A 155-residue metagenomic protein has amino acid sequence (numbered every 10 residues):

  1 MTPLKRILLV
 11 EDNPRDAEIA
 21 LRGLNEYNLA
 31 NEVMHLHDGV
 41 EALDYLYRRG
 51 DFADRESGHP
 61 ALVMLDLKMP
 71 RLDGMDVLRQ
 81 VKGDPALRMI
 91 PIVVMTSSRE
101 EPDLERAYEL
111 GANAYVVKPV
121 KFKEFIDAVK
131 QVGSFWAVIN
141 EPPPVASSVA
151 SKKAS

Functional and structural regions predicted by a protein language model:
E11: Conserved acidic carboxylate
I19-R22, M34-L62: Acidic, metal-coordinating helix/loop segments flanking the phosphotransfer/catalytic sites of two-component signaling
E41, V120-G133, E141-V145: C-terminal output helix
L67-M69: Receiver (REC) domain active-site loop signature in two-component systems and cognate sites in sensor histidine kinases
R71-L72, V81: Hydrophobic residue at a beta-alpha junction that N-caps the helix immediately following a catalytic beta-strand/loop
N113: Short, glycine/charged-rich "phosphate-handling" switch motifs in NTP-dependent and phosphotransfer domains
